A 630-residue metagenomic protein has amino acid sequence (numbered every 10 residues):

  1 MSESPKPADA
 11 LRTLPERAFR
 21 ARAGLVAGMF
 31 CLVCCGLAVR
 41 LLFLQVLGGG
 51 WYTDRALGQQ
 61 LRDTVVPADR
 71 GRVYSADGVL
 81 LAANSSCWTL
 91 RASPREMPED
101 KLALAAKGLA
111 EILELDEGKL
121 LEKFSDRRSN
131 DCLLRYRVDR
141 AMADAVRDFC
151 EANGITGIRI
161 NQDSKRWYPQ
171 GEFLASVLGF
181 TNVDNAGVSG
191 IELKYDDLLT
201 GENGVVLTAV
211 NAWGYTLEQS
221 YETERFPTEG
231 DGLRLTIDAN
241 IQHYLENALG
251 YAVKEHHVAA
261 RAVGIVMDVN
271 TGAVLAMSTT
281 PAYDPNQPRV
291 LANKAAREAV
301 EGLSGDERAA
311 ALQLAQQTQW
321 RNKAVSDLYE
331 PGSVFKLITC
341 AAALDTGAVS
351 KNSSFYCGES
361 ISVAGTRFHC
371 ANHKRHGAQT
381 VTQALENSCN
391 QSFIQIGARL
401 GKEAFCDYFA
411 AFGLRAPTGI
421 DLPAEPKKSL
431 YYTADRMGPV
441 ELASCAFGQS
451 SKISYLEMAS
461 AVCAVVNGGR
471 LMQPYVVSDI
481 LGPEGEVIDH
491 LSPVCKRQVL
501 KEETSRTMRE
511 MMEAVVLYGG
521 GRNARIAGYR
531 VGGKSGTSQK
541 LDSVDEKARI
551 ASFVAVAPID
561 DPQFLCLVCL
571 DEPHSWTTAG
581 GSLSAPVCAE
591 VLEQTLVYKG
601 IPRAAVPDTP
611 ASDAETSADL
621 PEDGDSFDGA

Functional and structural regions predicted by a protein language model:
M1-L303, Q319, L328, E403-G413 (+4 more regions): Periplasmic/cell-envelope proteins involved in peptidoglycan metabolism and beta-lactam response
S2-A10, A82, N211-E224, I237 (+6 more regions): Beta-lactam-recognizing serine transpeptidase/beta-lactamase-like catalytic domain environment
